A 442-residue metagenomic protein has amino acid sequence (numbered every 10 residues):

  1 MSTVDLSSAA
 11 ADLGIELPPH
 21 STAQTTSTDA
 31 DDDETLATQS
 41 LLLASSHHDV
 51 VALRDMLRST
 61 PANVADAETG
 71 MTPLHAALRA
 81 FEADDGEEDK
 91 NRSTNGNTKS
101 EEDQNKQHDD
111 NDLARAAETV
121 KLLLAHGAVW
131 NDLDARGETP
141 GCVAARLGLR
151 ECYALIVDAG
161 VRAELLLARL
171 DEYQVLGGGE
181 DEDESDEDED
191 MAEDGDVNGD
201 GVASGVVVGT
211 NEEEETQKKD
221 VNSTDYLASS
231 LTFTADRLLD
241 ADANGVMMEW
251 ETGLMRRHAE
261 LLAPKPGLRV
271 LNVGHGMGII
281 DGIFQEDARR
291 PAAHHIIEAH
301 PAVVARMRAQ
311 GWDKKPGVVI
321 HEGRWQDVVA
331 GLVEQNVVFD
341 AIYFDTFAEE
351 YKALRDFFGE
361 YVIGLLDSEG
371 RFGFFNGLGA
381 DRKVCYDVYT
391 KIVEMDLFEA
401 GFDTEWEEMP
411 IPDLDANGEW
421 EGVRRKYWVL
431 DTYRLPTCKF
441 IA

Functional and structural regions predicted by a protein language model:
S2-H20, D31-L36, L43-R54, N95 (+9 more regions): The AdoMet/dcAdoMet-binding core of the Class I SAM-like
Q24-D31, L176-S204, V208-E212: Acidic, Ser/Thr-interspersed intrinsically disordered low-complexity regions
D31-L43, V64-H108, L133-C142, A168-Q174: Ankyrin-repeat boundary/"N-cap" motif
D49-V51, A83-E88, R115: Coil-to-helix interface segments in alpha-helical RNA-associated scaffolds, predominantly tandem hairpin repeats
R54-A62, K90-E101, E118-W130, L155-R162: Ankyrin repeat domain, specifically the short helix-to-loop turn at the C-terminus of the second helix of each repeat
N63, D84-E87, W130, E151 (+2 more regions): Alpha-solenoid repeat scaffolds
A116-C152: A generic tandem-repeat structural signature
